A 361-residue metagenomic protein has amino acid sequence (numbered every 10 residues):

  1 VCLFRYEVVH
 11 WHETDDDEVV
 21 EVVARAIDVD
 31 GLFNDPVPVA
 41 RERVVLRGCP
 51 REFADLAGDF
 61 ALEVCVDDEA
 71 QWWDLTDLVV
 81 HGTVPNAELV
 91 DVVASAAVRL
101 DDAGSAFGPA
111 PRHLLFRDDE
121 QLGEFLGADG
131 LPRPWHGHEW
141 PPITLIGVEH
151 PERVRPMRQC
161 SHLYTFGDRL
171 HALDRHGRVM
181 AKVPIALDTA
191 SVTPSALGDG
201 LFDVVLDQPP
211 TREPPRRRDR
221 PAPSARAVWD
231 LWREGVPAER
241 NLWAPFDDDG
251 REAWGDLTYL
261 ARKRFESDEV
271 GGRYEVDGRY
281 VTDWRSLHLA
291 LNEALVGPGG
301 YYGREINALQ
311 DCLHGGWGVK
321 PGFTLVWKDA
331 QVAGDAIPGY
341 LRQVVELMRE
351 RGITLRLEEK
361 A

Functional and structural regions predicted by a protein language model:
V1-R233, P237-R240: Phosphate/adenylate-binding glycine loop and adjacent helical scaffold
C2-D28, L32, W232-G300: Extended, compositionally biased accessory segments flanking or bridging domains
C49, A54-A57, C65-D68, D74 (+1 more regions): Conserved helix-adjacent loop modules within structured domains
L170, A261-F265, L291-L295, L313-G316 (+2 more regions): Hydrophobic, Leu/Ile/Phe/Ala-enriched alpha-helical segments that form helix-helix packing faces
E252-G255, Y302-N307, G334-A336: A short linear-motif detector with a strong N-terminal bias
G272-Y274, P321-K328, I353-R356: Hydrophobic beta-strand segments of well-ordered beta-sheets in folded domains
Y280-D283, A330-A336: Short acidic, S/G/P-rich loop/turn micro-motifs used as interaction or catalytic elements
A333-A361: Helix-rich interaction surfaces within compact, conserved domain-sized segments that mediate assembly or partner
